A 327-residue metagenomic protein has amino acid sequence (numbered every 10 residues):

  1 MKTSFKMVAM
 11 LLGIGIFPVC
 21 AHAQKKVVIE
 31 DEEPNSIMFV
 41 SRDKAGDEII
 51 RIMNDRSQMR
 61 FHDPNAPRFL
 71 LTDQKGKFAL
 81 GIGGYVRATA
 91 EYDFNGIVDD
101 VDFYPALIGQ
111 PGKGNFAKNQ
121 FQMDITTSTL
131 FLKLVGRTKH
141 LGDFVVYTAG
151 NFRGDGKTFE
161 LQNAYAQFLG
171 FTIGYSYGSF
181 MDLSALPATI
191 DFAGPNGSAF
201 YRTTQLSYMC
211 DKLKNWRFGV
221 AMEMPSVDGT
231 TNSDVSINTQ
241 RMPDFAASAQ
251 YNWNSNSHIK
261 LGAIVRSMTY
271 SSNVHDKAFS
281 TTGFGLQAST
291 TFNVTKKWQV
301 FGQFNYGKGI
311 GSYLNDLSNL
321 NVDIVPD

Functional and structural regions predicted by a protein language model:
M1-V27: Bacterial Sec-dependent N-terminal signal peptides
H22-F94: N-terminal periplasmic/intermembrane-space "pro-region" immediately following the signal or transit peptide
H62, L107-K113, L183-I190, M222-T231 (+2 more regions): Flexible, solvent-exposed coil segments and beta strand-coil junctions, predominantly the extracellular/periplasmic
D73-D102, K113-V227, A246, Q250-W253 (+3 more regions): Outer membrane beta-barrel
Q74, Q120-Q122, D155-T158, G194-F200 (+4 more regions): Replace "Gram-negative outer membrane beta-barrel proteins" with "bacterial and organellar outer membrane beta-barrel
F94-V98, L161, N232, N273 (+1 more regions): Outer-membrane beta-barrel and related beta-rich outer-membrane complex signature in Gram-negative bacteria
K214-N273: Internal metal/ion-chelating core segments
N252-D327: Detector for outer-membrane/organellar transmembrane beta-barrel domains, recognizing the amphipathic beta-strand
